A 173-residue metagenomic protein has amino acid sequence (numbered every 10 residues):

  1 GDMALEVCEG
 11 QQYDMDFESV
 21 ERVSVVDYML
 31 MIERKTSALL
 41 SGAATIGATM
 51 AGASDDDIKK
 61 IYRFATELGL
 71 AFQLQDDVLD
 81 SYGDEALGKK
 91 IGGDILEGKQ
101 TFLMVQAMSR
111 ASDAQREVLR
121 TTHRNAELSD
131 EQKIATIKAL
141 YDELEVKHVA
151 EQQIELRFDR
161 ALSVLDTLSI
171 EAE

Functional and structural regions predicted by a protein language model:
G1-E173: All-alpha prenyltransferase/terpene-synthase fold signal
